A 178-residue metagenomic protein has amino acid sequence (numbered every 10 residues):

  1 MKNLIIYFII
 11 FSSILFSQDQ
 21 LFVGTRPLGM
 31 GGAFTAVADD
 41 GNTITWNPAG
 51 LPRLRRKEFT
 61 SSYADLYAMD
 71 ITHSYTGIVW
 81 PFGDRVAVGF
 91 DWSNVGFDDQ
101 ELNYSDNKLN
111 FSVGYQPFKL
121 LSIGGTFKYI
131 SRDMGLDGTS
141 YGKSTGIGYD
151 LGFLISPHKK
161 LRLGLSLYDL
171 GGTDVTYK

Functional and structural regions predicted by a protein language model:
M1-L4, K119: Positively charged n-region of N-terminal signal peptides that target proteins for export
N3-L15: Sec-dependent N-terminal signal peptides
Q18-K178: Subset of outer-membrane beta-barrel
